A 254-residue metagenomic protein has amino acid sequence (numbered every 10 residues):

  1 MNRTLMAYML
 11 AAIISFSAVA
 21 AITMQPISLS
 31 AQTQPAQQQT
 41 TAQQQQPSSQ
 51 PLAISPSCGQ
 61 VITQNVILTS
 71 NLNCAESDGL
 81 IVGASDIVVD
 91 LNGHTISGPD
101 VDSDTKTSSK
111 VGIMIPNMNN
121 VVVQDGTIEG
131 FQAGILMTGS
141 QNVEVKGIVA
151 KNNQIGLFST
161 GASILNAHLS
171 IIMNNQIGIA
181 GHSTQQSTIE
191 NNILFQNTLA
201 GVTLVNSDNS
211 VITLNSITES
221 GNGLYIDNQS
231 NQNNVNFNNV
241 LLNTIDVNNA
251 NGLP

Functional and structural regions predicted by a protein language model:
M1-Q37, L68, V89, V145 (+3 more regions): Secretory targeting signatures
S30, P47, N231-P254: Acidic, glycine- and Ser/Thr-rich low-complexity intrinsically disordered tracts in extracellular/secreted proteins
Q32-L52: Ser/Thr/Gly/Pro-rich low-complexity, disordered linker/stalk segments of secreted and cell-surface proteins
Q45-T69, N73-V82: Acidic Gly/Asp/Thr-rich repetitive segments characteristic of extracellular carbohydrate-active and adhesion proteins
C58-Q60, D78-G83, S103-D104, V111-N117 (+6 more regions): Glycine-rich beta-solenoid repeat tracts in large extracellular/virion proteins
I67-A75, I87-Q132: Right-handed parallel beta-helix/beta-spiral solenoid domain characteristic of secreted/periplasmic
I87-V88, S109-D125, T138-G147, G161-L169 (+4 more regions): Surface-exposed loop/turn motifs in large extracellular/passenger domains
G126, I148, N153, S170 (+9 more regions): Consensus "Asn ladder" position of solenoid repeat domains
